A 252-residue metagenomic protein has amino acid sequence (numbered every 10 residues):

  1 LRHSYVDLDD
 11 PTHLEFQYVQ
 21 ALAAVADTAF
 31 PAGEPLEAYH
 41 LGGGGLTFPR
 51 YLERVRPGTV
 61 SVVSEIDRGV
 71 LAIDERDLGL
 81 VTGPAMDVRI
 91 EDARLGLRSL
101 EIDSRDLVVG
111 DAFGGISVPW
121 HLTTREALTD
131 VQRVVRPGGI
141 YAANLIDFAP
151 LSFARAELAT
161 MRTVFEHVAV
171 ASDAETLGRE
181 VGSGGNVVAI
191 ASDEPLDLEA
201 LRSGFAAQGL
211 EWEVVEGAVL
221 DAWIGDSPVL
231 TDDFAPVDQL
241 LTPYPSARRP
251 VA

Functional and structural regions predicted by a protein language model:
L1-S4, D9: Membrane-interface segments at or immediately adjacent to transmembrane helices that form the boundary between
H3, S172-A252: Soluble small-group transferase modules, centered on the S-adenosyl donor enzyme superfamily
L8-I140, A149-F153, L158: The AdoMet/dcAdoMet-binding core of the Class I SAM-like
T129-L198: C-terminal substrate-binding/active-site "lid" region of AdoMet-derived donor-dependent transferases
